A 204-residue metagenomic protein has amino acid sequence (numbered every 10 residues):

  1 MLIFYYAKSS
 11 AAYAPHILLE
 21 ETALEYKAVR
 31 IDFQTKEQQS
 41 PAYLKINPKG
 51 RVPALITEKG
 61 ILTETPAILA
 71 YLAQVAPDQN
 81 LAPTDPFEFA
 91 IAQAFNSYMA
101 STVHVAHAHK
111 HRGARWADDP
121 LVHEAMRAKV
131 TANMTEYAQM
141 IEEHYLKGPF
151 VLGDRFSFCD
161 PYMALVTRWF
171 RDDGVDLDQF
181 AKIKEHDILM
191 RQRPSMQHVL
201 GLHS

Functional and structural regions predicted by a protein language model:
M1-A125: GST-like domain detector, emphasizing the conserved glutathione-binding G-site in the N-terminal thioredoxin-like
F33-Q34, K184, S204: Conserved beta-strand edge residues that scaffold enzyme active sites
K45, Q192, G201: Phosphate-coordinating loops and pocket residues in cytosolic domains that bind phosphorylated ligands
A67, K182, S195: Residue-level recognition of oxygen-bearing side chains
A73, V166-T167, L200: Active-site-flanking alpha-helical
T102-Q192: GST-like fold's C-terminal all-alpha helical module
H198-S204: Short, flexible loop/turn segments with low-complexity composition
